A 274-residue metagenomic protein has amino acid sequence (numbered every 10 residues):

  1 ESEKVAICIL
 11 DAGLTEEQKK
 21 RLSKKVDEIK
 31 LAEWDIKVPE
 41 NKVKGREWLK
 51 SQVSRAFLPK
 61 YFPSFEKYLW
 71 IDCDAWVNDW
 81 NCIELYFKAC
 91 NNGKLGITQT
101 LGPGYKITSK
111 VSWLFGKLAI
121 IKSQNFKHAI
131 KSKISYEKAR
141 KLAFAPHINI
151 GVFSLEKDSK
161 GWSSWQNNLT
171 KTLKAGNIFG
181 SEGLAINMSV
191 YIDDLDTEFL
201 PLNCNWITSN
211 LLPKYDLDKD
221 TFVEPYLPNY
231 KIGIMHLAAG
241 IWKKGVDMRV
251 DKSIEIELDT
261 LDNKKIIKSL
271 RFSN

Functional and structural regions predicted by a protein language model:
E1-N274: Glycosyltransferase catalytic domains, chiefly GT-A lineage
